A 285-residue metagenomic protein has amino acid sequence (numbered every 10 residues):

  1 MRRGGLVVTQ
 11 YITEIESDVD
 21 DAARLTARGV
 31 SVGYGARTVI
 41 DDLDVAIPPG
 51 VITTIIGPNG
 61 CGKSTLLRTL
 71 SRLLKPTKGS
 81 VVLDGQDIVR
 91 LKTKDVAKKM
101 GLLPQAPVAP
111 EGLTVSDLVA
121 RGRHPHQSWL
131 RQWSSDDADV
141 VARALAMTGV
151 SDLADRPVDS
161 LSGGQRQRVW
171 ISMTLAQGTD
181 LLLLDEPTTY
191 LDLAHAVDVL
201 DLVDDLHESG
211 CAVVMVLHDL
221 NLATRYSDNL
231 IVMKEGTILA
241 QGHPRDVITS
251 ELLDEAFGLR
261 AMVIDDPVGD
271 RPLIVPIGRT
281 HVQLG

Functional and structural regions predicted by a protein language model:
L25, V39-D42: Conserved structural motif at the start of ABC-family nucleotide-binding domains
I56-P58: The feature captures the beta-strand-to-loop junction immediately N-terminal to the Walker
S71: Helix-to-loop junction immediately C-terminal to a conserved catalytic motif
G79-D87, V96: Conserved ABC transporter NBD signature motif
Q132, P157-L161: Conserved ABC ATPase signature
L182-E186: Catalytic Walker B motif of ABC-type/P-loop ATPase nucleotide-binding domains
A256-G285: ABC ATPase nucleotide-binding domains
